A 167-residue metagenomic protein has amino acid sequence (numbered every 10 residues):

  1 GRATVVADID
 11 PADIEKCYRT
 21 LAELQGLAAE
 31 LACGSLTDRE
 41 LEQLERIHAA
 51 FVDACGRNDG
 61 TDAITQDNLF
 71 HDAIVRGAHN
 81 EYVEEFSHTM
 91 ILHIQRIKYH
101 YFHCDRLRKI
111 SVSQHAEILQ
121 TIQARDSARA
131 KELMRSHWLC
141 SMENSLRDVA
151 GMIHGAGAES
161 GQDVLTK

Functional and structural regions predicted by a protein language model:
G1-A3, N58, R125: Glycine-centered flexibility sites
G1-G34, R39, D72, M142 (+1 more regions): Short linear motifs at protein or domain termini
T4-A7, E84, H103: Nucleotide phosphate-binding site architecture
D13, C17, L21-L24, D38-Y99 (+2 more regions): Conserved amphipathic alpha-helical segments that form helical-bundle/coiled-coil interaction surfaces
E30-A32, H88-T89, H100-Y101, I110-V112 (+1 more regions): Glycine-rich loops and low-complexity Gly/Arg-rich segments that provide flexible linkers or classic glycine-based
C33-G34, H79, H103: Short helix-capping/hinge motifs at transmembrane helix termini and TM-loop junctions
T37, G60, C104, R108: Flexible, glycine- and charge-enriched loops at secondary-structure boundaries
L107-K167: C-terminal regulatory/effector modules of DNA-binding transcriptional regulators
